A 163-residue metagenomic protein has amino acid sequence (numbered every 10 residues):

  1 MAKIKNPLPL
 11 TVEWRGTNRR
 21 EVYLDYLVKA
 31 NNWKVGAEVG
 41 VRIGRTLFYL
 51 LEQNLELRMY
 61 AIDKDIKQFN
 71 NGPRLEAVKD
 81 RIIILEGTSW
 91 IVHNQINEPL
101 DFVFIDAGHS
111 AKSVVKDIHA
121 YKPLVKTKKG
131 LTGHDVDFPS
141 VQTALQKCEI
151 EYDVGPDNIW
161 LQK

Functional and structural regions predicted by a protein language model:
M1-F104, G108-K163: A short alpha-helical cap/connector motif
